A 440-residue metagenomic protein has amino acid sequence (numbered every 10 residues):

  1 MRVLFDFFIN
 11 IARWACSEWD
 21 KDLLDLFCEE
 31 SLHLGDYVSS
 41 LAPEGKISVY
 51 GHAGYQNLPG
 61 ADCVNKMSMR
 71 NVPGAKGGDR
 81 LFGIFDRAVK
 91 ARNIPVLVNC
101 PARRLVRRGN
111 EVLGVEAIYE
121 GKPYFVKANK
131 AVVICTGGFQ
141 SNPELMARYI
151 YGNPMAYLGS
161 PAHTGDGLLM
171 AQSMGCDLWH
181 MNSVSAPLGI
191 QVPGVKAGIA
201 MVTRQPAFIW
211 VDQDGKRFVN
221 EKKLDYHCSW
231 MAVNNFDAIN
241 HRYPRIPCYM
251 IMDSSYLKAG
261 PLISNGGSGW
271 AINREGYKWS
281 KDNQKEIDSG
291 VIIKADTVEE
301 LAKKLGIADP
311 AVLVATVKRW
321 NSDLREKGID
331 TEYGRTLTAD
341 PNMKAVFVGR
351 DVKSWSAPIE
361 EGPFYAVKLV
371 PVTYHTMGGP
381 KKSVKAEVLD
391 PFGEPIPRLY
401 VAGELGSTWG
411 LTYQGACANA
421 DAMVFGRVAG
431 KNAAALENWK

Functional and structural regions predicted by a protein language model:
M1-V49, G269-R274: Redox-cofactor-proximal catalytic regions of oxidoreductases
L23-P123, P143-E144, V317, D323-D351 (+1 more regions): Conserved redox-cofactor binding core of oxidoreductases
S68-M69, E144-Y149, G410-G415: Short acidic, glycine/proline-rich loop/turn micro-motifs
R103, E120-K122, A131, G138-Q140 (+8 more regions): Short, glycine-/Ser/Thr-/acidic-enriched flexible segments
R104, V312-W409: A glycine-rich dinucleotide-binding beta-alpha-beta segment and adjacent secondary-structure elements that constitute
Y119-P123, K127-A197, N419, F425-V428 (+1 more regions): Glycine-rich loop(s) and the adjacent beta-strand/alpha-helix scaffold that form part
N129, G266-W270, Y374-K440: C-terminal structured subdomain/cap of oxidoreductase catalytic cores
L168, D177-I307: An anion/pyrophosphate-binding glycine-rich loop and adjacent beta-alpha core in soluble alpha-beta enzymes
